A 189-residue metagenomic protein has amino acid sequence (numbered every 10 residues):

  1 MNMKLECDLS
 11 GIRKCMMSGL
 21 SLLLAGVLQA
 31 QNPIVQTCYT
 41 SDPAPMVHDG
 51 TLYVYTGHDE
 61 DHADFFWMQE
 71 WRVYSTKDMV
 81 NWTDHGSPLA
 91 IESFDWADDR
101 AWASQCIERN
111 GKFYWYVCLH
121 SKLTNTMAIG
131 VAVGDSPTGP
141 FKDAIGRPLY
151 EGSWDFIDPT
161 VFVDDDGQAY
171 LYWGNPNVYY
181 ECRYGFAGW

Functional and structural regions predicted by a protein language model:
M1-R13: N-terminal secretory signal peptides that target proteins for export/translocation
C15-G26: Bacterial N-terminal signal peptides
A30-W189: Carbohydrate-active catalytic/glycan-binding domains of CAZyme proteins, especially the secreted or lumenal ectodomains
